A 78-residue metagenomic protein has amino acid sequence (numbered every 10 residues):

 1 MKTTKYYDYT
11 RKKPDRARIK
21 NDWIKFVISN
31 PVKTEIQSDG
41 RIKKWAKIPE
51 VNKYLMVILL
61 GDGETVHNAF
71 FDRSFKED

Functional and structural regions predicted by a protein language model:
M1-D78: Ribonuclease/tRNase effector modules and their secretory precursors
